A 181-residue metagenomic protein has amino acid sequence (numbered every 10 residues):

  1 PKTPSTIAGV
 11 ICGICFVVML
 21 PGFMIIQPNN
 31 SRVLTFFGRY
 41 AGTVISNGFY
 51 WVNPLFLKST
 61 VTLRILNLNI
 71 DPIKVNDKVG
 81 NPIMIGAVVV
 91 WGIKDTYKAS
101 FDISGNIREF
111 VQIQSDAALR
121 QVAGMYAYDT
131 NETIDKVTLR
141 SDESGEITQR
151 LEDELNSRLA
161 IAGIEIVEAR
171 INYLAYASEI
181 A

Functional and structural regions predicted by a protein language model:
K2-I14: Hydrophobic alpha-helical transmembrane segments
C12-F16, N67-I70: Short Pro/Gly-enriched beta-strand edge/turn motifs at strand-loop
I14-L20, R140: Hydrophobic alpha-helical transmembrane segments of multi-pass membrane proteins
V18-S31: Aromatic-capped interface at the extracytoplasmic side of an N-terminal signal-anchor transmembrane helix
Q27-N29, F36, V79: Short, well-ordered loop/turn elements at secondary-structure boundaries
S31-F56: Membrane-cytosol interface motif
F56, L63-V167, Y173-Y176: Amphipathic, interface-forming alpha-helical segments with heptad-repeat character
E179-A181: Long, charge-rich amphipathic alpha-helical coiled-coil "stalk/tentacle" segments that mediate oligomerization
